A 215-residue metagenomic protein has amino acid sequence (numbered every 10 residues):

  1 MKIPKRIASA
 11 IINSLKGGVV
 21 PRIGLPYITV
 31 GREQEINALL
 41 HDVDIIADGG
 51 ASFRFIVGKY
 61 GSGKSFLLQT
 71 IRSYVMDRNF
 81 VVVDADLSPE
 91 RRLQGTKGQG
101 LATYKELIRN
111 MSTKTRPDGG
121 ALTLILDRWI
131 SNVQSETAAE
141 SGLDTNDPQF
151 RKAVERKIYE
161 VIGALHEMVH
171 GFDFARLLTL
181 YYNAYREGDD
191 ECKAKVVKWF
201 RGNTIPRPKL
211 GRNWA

Functional and structural regions predicted by a protein language model:
M1-S52: A short, basic N-terminal segment
P26, G58, R212-W214: Generic amphipathic alpha-helical segments used as scaffolds and interaction surfaces in large, multi-domain proteins
D48-T70: Walker A/P-loop nucleotide-binding motif
S62, F66, T70-A215: P-loop NTPase nucleotide-binding core
